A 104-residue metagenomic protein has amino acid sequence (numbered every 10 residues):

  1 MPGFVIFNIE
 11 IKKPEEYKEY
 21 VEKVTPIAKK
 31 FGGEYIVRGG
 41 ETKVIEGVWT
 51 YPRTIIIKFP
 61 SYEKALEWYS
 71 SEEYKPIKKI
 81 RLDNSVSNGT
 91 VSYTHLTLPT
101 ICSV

Functional and structural regions predicted by a protein language model:
M1-T54, P60-S70, Y93-L96: Short S/T/G/P-rich N-terminal loop/turn motif that feeds into the first structured element of a domain
W68, I77, V104: Residues that scaffold the ATP/ADP-binding catalytic core of kinase and kinase-like folds
I77-D83: C-terminal structural segments of small proteins and small subunits
H95-V104: Single conserved hydrophobic/aromatic residue that forms the stacking wall/gate of nucleotide- or nucleobase-binding
